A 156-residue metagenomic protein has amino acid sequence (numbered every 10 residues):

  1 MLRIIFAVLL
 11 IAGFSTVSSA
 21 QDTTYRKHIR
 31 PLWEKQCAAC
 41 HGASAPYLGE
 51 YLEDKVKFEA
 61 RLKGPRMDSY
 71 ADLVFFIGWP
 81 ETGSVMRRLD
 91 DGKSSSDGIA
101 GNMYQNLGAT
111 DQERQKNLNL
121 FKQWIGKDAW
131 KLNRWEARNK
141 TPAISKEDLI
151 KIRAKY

Functional and structural regions predicted by a protein language model:
I4-F14: Sec-dependent N-terminal signal peptides
T16-A20: Sec/Tat signal peptide C-region and signal peptidase I cleavage site
Q21-Y156: Aromatic- and Gly/Pro-enriched helix-to-coil junctions and flexible linker segments
